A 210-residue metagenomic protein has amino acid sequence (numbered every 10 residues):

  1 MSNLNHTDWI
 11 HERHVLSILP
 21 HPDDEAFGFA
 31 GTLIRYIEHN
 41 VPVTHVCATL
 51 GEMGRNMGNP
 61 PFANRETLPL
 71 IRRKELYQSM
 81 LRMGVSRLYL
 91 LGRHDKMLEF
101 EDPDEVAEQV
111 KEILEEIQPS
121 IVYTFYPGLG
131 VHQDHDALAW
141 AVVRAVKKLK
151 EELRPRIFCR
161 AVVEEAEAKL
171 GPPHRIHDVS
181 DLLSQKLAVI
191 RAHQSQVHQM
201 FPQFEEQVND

Functional and structural regions predicted by a protein language model:
M1-I10, E75, M83, L153-D210: The feature marks non-catalytic terminal segments
M1-I117, K147-L153: Active-site rim/loop-helix segments in enzyme catalytic domains that contact anionic ligands
R55-P60, H135-D136, A168-P173: Short aromatic-enriched loop/helix-cap "lid" or pocket-rim segments at secondary-structure transitions that line
V85, V110-G128, H135-L138: Proline-aspartate-enriched helix->loop->beta-strand connector
G92-H94, T124-G128, A161-V162: Short, well-ordered beta-to-alpha junction loops that form the rim of enzyme active sites and present histidine/acidic
M97, G130-V131: Short glycine-rich, flexible loops that bind phosphorylated cofactors or substrates
G128-G130, V197: Short helix-to-loop capping/linker segments positioned immediately adjacent to catalytic or ligand/cofactor-binding
H132-K147: Short Gly/Thr/Asp-enriched flexible loops that form oxyanion-binding sites at enzyme active sites
